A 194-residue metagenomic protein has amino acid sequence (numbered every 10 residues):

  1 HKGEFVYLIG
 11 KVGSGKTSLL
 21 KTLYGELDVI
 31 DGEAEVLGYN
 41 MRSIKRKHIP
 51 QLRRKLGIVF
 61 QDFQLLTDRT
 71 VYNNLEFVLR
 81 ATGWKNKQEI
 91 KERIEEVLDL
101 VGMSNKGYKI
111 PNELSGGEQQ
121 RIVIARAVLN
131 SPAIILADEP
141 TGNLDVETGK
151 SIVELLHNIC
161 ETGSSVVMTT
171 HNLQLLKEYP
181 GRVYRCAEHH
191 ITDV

Functional and structural regions predicted by a protein language model:
Y24: Helix-to-loop junction immediately C-terminal to a conserved catalytic motif
G32-N40: Conserved ABC transporter NBD signature motif
R69-F77: Short coil-to-helix segment of the ABC ATPase nucleotide-binding domain corresponding to the Q-loop/switch region
K109-N112, N130, T162: Conserved signature/switch motifs of ABC ATPase nucleotide-binding domains
I110-L114, E118-Q120: Conserved ABC ATPase signature
I135-D138: Catalytic Walker B motif of ABC-type/P-loop ATPase nucleotide-binding domains
V146-T148: Helix N-cap at the start of a conserved alpha-helix in ABC-type nucleotide-binding domains
